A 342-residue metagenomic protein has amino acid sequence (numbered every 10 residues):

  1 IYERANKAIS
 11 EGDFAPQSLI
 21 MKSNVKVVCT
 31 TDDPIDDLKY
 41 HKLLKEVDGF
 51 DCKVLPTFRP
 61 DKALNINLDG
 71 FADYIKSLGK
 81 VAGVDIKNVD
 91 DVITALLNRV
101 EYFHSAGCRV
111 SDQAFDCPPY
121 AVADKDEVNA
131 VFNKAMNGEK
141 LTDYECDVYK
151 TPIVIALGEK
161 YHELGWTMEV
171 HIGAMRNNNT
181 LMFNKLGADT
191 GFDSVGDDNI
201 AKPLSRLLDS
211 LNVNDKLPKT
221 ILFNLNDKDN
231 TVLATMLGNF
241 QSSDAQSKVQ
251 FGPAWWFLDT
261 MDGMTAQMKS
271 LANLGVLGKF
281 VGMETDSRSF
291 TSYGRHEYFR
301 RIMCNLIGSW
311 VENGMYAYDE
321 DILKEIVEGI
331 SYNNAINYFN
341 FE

Functional and structural regions predicted by a protein language model:
I1-L164, K216-P218, L222-K228, A234 (+1 more regions): Metal-cofactor-binding active-site regions of metalloenzymes
P119-K134, V170-V232: Catalytic core of soluble alpha/beta enzymes
T167: Residue-level detector of anion-binding/catalytic polar loops
